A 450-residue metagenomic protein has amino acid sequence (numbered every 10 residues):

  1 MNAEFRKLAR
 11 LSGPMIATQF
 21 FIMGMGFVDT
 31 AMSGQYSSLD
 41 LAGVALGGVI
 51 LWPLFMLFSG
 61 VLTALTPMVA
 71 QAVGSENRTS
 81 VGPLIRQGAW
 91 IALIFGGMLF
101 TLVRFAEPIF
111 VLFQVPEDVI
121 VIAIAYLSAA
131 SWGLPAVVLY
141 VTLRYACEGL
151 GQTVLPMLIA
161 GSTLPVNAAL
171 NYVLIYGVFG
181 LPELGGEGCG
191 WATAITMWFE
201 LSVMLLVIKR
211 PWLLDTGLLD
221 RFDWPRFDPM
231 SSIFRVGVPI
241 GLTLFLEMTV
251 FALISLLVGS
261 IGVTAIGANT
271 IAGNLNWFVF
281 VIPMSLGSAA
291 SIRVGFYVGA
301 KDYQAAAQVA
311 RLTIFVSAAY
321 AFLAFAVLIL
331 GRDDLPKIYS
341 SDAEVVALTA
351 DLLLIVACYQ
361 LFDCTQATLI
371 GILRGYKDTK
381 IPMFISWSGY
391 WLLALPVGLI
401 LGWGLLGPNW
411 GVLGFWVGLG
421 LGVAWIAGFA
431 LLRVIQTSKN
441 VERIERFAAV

Functional and structural regions predicted by a protein language model:
M1-M15, V69-P135, V166, L181-V238 (+2 more regions): Short alpha-helical transmembrane segments in multi-pass integral membrane proteins
R10-D29, A129, G133, Y140 (+5 more regions): Transmembrane helical elements of multi-pass membrane transporters/channels
M15, Q19, T30-A31, G48 (+15 more regions): Transmembrane alpha-helix boundary and packing residues in multipass membrane permease domains and related
F20-A42, P108-E117, V173-L184, F245-F278 (+3 more regions): Helix-terminus/linker motif at the lipid-water interface of multi-pass membrane proteins
L41-F100, R104-F105, V137-P156, S255 (+2 more regions): Small-residue-rich hydrophobic transmembrane alpha-helices
S59-L62, T66, A130-G149, P156-N167 (+5 more regions): Short runs within selected transmembrane alpha-helices of multi-pass transporters and secretion channels
A394-G402: Hydrophobic alpha-helical transmembrane segments in multi-pass integral membrane proteins
